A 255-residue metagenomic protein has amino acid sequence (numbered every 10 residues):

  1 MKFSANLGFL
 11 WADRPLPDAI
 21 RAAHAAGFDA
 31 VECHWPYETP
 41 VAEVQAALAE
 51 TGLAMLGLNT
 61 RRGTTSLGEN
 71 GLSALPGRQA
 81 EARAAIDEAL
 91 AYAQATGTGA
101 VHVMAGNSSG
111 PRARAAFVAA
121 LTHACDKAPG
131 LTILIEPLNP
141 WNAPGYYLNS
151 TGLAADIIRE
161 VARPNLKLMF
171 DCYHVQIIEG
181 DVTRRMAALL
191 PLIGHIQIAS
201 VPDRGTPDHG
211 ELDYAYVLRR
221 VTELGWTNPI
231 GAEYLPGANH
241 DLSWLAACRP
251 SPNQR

Functional and structural regions predicted by a protein language model:
M1-G8, G57-S73, L138: N-terminal small/glycine-rich loop or linker at the start of catalytic domains across soluble metabolic enzymes
M1-S4, F9-G27, A49, E88-A91 (+3 more regions): Histidine-acidic metal/acid-base catalytic patches
F9-W11, Y37, R61-T64, A105-S109 (+4 more regions): Active-site-proximal loop/turn and secondary-structure-junction residues that shape catalytic pockets, frequently
D29-E38: A short beta-strand-loop structural module common to alpha/beta enzyme folds
E32, G57-N59, H102, L134 (+2 more regions): Conserved beta-strand positions in the central sheet of alpha/beta enzyme cores
E38-A47: Active-site-adjacent beta->alpha loops and helix N-cap segments on the catalytic face of soluble alpha/beta enzymes
L48-T60: Glycine-rich, aromatic-flanked loop segments that form ligand/cofactor-binding clefts across common enzyme folds
L72-K167: Active-site acidic/histidine proton-transfer and metal-coordination neighborhood in alpha/beta enzyme cores
